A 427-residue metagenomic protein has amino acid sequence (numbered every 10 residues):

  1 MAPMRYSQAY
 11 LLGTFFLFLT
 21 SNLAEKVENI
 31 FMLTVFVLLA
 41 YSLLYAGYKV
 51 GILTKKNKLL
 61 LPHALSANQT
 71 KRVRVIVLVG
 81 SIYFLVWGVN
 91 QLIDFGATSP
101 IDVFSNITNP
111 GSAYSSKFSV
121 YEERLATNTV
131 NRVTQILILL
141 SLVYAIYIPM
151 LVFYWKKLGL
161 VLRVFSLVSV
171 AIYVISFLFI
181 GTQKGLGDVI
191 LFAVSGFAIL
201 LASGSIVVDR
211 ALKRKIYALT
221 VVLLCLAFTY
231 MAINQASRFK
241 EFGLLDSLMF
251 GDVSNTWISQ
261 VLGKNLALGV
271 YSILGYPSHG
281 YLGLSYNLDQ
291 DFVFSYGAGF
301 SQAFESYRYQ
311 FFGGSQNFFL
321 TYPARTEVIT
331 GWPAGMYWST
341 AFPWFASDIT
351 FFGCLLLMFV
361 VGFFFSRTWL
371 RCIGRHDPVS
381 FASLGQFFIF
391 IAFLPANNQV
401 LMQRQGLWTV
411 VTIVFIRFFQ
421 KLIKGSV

Functional and structural regions predicted by a protein language model:
M1-F95: A structural signal for hydrophobic alpha-helical transmembrane segments in multi-pass membrane proteins
M1-M4, L43-L53, P62-Q69, S205-V221 (+4 more regions): A juxtamembrane structural motif centered on a specific transmembrane helix
P3-M4, P149-F165, L370-A382: Membrane-interface helix-loop-helix junctions at transmembrane boundaries of multi-pass membrane enzymes, predominantly
E28-V37, G185, Q399-V411: Loop-to-transmembrane alpha-helix initiation sites
L33-L39, G159-V189, A193, E305-E327 (+1 more regions): Hydrophobic alpha-helical transmembrane segments of integral membrane proteins
L59-R238: Membrane-embedded catalytic interface detector for glycan/lipid assembly enzymes
V120-V130, F228-V360: Small-residue-enriched transmembrane helix-hairpin modules in multi-pass membrane proteins
R325, A334-V427: Hydrophobic alpha-helical segments
